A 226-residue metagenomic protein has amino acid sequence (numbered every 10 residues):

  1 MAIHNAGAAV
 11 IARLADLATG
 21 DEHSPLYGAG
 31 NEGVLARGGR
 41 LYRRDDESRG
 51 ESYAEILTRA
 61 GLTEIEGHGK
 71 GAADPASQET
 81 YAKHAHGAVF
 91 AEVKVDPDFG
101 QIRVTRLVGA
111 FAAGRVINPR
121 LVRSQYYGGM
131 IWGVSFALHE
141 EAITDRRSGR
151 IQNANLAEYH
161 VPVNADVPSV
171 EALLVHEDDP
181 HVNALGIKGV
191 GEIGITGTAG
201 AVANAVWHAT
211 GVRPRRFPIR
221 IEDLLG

Functional and structural regions predicted by a protein language model:
M1-G226: C-terminal catalytic domains of large/alpha subunits in multi-subunit enzymes
